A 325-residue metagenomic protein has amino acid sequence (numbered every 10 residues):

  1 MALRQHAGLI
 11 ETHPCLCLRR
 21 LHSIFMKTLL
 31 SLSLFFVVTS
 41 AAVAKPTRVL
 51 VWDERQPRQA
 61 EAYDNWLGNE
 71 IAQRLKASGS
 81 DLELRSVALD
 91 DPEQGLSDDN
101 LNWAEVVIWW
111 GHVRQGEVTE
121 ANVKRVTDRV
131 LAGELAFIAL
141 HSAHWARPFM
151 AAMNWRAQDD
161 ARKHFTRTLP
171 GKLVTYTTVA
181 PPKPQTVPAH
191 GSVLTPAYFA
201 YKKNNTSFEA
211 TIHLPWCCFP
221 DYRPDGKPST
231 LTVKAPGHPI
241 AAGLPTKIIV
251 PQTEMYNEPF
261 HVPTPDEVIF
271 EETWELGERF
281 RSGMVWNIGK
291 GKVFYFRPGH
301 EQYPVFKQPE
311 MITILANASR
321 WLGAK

Functional and structural regions predicted by a protein language model:
C15-C17: Cysteine-centered motifs
R19, M26-L29: Positively charged n-region of N-terminal signal peptides that target proteins for export
S31-T39: Bacterial N-terminal signal peptides
K45-P46, A88, D159, V262-V268 (+2 more regions): Extracellular ligand-binding/catalytic regions of CAZymes and related secreted enzymes and adhesion modules
P46-R58: Short beta-strand segments enriched in small/hydrophobic residues
Q56, A60-M153: Helical hinge/lid and interdomain linker segments adjacent to catalytic or ligand-binding clefts that mediate domain
S78, L82-R85, N102-W103, V179-G289: Catalytic beta-strand/loop cores that center a nucleophilic Ser/Cys/Thr and support acyl-enzyme chemistry
R114-G237: A glycine-rich, often tryptophan-bearing local segment used as a flexible ligand/cofactor-contacting loop or short
